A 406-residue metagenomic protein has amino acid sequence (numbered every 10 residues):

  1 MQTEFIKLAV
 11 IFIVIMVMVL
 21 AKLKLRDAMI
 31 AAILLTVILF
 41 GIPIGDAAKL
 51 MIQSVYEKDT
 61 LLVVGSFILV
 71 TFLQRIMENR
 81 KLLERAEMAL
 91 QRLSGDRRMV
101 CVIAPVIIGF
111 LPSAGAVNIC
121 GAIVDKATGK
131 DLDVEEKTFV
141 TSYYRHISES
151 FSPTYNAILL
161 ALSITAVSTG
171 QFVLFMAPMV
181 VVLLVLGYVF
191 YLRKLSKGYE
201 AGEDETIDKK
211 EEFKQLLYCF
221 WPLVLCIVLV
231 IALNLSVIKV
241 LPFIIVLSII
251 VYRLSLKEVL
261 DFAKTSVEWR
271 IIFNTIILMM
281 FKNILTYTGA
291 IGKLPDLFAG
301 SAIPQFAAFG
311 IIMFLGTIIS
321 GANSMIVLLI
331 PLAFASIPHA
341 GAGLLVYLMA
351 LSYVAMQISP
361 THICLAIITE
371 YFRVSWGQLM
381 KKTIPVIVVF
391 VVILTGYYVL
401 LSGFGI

Functional and structural regions predicted by a protein language model:
M1-L69, R85-A89, L223-A302: Hydrophobic transmembrane alpha-helices of multi-pass solute/ion transporters
V14, F40, Q74, P112 (+4 more regions): Alpha-helical transmembrane segments of multipass membrane proteins
L25, L62, Q74-K81, G109-C120 (+4 more regions): Short helix-coil transition sites and intra-membrane helix breaks within transmembrane domains of multi-pass
I33-D46, R98-I103, E205-L223, E268-N283 (+2 more regions): Small-residue-rich segments of transmembrane alpha-helices in multi-pass membrane proteins, especially helix faces
S66-L69, Q91-I123, S301-A340, L345-M356: Hydrophobic alpha-helical transmembrane segments of multi-pass integral membrane proteins, predominantly secondary
N79-L82, R92-D96, K126-T138, L162-G170 (+3 more regions): Juxtamembrane helix-boundary/capping and inter-helix hinge elements in multi-pass membrane proteins
T138, Y143-H146, A157, F172-V185 (+2 more regions): C-terminal transmembrane helix pair
K194-F220, L256-T265: Flexible interhelical linker loops that connect adjacent transmembrane helices in multi-pass membrane transporters
